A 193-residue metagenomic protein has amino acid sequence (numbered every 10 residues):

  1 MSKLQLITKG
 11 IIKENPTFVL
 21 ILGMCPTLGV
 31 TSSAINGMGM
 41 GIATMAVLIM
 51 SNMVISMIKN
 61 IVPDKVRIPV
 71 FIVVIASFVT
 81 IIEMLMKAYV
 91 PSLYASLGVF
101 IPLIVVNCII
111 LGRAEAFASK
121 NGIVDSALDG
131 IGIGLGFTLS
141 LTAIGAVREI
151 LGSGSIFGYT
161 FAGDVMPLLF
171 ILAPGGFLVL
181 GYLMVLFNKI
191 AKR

Functional and structural regions predicted by a protein language model:
Q5, D125-R193: C-terminal transmembrane helix-loop-helix hairpin of multi-pass membrane proteins
I7-T17: N-terminal membrane topogenic signal
L22-L28, T44-I49, A76-E83, V105-L111 (+2 more regions): Hydrophobic core segments of alpha-helical transmembrane domains in multi-pass membrane transport and ion-translocation
A34-M50, Y94-V105, P174: Structural signature of hydrophobic alpha-helical transmembrane segments
I35-N52, S56-V73: Loop-to-helix transition at the N-terminal end of transmembrane alpha-helices
S51-D64, L111-N121, L186-I190: C-terminal ends of transmembrane helices
V62-I75, S96-P102, S126-D129: Cytoplasmic-side transmembrane-helix entry/capping segments in multi-pass membrane proteins
I81-S96: Transmembrane alpha-helix boundary signature
